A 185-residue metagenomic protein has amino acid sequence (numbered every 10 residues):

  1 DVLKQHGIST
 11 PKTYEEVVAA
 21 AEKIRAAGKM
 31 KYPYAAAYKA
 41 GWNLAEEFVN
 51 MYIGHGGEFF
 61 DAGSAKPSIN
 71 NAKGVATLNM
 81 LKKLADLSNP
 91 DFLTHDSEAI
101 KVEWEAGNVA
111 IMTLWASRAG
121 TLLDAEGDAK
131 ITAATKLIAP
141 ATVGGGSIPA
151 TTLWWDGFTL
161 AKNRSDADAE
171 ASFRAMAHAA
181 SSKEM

Functional and structural regions predicted by a protein language model:
D1-K4, V18-P33, E47, K101-V102 (+1 more regions): Pocket-flanking alpha-helical
D1-L3, T13, Y32-P33, E46 (+2 more regions): A structural signal for short loop-to-beta-strand junctions that line the ligand-binding cleft of periplasmic/secreted
V2-P11, E58-F60, D86-L87, R164-A171: Short helix-loop capping/hinge motifs at secondary-structure junctions, enriched in acidic/polar residues
K12-A19, D91-A106: Short helix-initiation/N-cap motifs at beta->coil->alpha
E16-P67, V109: Extracytoplasmic/periplasmic solute-binding protein
A20-K23, G63-T94, K136, P140: Glycine-centered hinge/linker elements that transmit conformational signals in sensory and ligand-binding systems
V75, L84-N89, A125-M185: Extracytoplasmic/periplasmic substrate-recognition and gating elements
A110-W115: Paired acidic/hydrophobic, glycine-rich loop segments that form the ligand-binding mouth/hinge of periplasmic-binding
